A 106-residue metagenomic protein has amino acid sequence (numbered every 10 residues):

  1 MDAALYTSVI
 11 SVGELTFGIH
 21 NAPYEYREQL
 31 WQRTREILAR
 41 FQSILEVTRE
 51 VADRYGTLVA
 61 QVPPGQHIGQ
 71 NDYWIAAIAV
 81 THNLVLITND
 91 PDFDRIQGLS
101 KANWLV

Functional and structural regions predicted by a protein language model:
M1-T81, R95, L99, N103-L105: PIN-domain endoribonuclease scaffold, especially VapC-family toxins
V85-I87, P91-D94: C-terminal structural segments of small proteins and small subunits
